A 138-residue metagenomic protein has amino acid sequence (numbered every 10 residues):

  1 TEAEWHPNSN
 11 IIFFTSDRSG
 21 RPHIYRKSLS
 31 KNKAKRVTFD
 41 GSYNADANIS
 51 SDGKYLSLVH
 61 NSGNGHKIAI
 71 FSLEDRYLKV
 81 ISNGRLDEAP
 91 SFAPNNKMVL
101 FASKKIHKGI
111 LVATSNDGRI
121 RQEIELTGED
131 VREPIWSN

Functional and structural regions predicted by a protein language model:
T1-N138: Sequence signature of WD/YWTD-type beta-propeller architectures
